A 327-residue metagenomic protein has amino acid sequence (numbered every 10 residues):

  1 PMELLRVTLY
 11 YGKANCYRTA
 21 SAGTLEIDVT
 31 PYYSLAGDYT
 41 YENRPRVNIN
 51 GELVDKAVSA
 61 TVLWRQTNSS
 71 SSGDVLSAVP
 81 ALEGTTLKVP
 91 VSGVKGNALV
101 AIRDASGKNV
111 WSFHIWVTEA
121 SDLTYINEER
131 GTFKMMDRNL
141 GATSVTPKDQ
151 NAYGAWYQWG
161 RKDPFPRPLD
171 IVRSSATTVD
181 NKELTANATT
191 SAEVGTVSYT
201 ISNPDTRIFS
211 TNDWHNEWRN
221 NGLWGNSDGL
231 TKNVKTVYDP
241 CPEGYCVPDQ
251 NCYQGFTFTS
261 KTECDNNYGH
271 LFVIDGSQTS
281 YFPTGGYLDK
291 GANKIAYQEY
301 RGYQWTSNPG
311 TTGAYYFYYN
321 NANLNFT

Functional and structural regions predicted by a protein language model:
M2-K235, G310-G313: Short, compositionally biased
A142, S202, R207, T211-T327: C-terminal, surface-exposed recognition/capping segments
